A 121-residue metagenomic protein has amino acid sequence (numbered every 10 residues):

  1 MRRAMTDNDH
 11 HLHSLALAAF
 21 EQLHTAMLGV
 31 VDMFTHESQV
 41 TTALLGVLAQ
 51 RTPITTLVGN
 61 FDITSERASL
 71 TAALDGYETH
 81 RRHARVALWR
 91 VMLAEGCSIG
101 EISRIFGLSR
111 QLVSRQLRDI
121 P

Functional and structural regions predicted by a protein language model:
M1-D62: General nucleic-acid-binding
V58, D62-S65, R81, A94: Generic, well-ordered alpha-helical segments
T64-E78: Short, Lys/Arg-enriched N-terminal segment that forms or immediately precedes the first helix of a structured domain
R81-C97: Short, amphipathic alpha-helical "recognition" segments used to contact nucleic acids or chromatin
S98-L108, V113: Short alpha-helical "recognition helix" segments of helix-turn-helix
F106, L117-P121: DNA major-groove recognition helix of helix-turn-helix
